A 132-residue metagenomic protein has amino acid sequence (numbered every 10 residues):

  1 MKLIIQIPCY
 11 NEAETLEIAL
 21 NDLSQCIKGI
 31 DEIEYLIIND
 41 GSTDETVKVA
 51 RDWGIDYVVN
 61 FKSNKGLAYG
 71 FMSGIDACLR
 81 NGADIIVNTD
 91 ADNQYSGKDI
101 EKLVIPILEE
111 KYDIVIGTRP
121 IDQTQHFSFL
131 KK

Functional and structural regions predicted by a protein language model:
K2-I4, E34: Cell-envelope/extracellular polymer assembly enzymes that use nucleotide-activated donors
E12-C26: Short, well-formed alpha-helical segments that are part of the catalytic scaffolds of diverse glycosyltransferases
E12-T15, S42, S96: Donor nucleotide-sugar binding loop of glycosyltransferases
A19, T46, F71, G82 (+1 more regions): Acidic donor-diphosphate engagement hotspot in glycosyltransferases and nucleotidyltransferases that stabilizes
D31-G41: Short beta-strand/loop segment that forms part of the nucleotide-sugar
N39-V47, N93: A conserved acidic beta->alpha catalytic loop
F61-A77, G97-K132: Acceptor/aglycone-binding surface of glycosyltransferases and processive sugar-polymer synthases
A83-D92: Short beta-strand-to-loop acidic/aromatic patch adjacent to the donor-nucleotide binding site
